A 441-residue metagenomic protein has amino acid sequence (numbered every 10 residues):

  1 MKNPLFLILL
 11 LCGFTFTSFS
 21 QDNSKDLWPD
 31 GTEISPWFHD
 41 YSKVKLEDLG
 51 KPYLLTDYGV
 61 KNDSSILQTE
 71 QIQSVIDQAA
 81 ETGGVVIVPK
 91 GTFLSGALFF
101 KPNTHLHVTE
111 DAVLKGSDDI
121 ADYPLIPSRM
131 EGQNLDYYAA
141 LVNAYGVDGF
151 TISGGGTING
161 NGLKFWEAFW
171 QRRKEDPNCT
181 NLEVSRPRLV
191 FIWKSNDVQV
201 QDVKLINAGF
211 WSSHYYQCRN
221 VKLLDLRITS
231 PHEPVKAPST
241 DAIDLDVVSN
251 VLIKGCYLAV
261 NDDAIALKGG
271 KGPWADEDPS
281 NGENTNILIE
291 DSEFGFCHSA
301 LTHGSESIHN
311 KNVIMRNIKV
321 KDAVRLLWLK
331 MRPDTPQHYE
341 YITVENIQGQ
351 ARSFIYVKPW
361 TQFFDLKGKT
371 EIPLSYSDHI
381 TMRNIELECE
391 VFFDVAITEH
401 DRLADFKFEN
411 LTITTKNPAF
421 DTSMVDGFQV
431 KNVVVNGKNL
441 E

Functional and structural regions predicted by a protein language model:
K2-L5, L9-H105, T109-K194, Q199-Q201 (+5 more regions): Extracellular "leader-to-stem" segments immediately downstream of a signal peptide or signal-anchor in secreted/lumenal
P4, C12, E47, A80 (+24 more regions): A generic structural signal for short, solvent-exposed coil/turn residues that cap or connect secondary-structure
D22-G31, N103, R173-P177, I206 (+3 more regions): Short charge-dense sequence patches
I66-T69, E283, Y376: Electropositive phosphate-/nucleotide-binding environments in soluble metabolic enzymes
Q78-E81, E110-L114, P124, E131-Q133 (+19 more regions): Glycine-rich loops and low-complexity Gly/Arg-rich segments that provide flexible linkers or classic glycine-based
K90-G91, Y216-C218: Short, well-ordered beta-to-alpha junction loops that form the rim of enzyme active sites and present histidine/acidic
A97-F100, S117-D118, A140-Y145, R188-K194 (+10 more regions): Glycine-rich beta-solenoid repeat tracts in large extracellular/virion proteins
E110-D111, D148-T157, N196-N207, R219-H232 (+9 more regions): Right-handed parallel beta-helix
